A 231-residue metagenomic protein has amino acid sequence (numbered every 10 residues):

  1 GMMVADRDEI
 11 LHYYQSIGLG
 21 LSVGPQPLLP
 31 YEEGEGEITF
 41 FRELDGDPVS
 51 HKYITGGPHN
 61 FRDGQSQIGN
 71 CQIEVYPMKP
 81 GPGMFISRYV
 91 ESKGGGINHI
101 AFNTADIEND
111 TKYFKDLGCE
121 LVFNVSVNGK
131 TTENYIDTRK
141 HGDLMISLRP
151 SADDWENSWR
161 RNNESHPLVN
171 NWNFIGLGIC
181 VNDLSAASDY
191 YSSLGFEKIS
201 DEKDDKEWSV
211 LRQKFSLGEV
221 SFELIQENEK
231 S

Functional and structural regions predicted by a protein language model:
G1-M3, S92-A101, G142-M145, G178 (+1 more regions): Short coil/turn motifs at helix boundaries and re-entrant loops, enriched in small/polar and proline residues
M2-G69, E108-K140, V169-W172, G178-S221: Core segments of cupin and vicinal oxygen chelate
I68-K79: Ordered, amphipathic secondary-structure segments that act as subunit-interaction surfaces in large macromolecular
I73, G83, K140-I146, E219-E223: Short, charged/polar, Gly/Pro-enriched secondary-structure boundary elements
M78-P82, E227-N228: Short, conserved turn/kink motifs that form compact alpha/beta structural patches or helix kinks used as
G95-K115: A gly/proline- and charged-residue-enriched helix-loop-helix capping module
D137-I175: Surface-exposed beta-loop interaction hotspot
S221, I225-S231: Short, intrinsically disordered, charge-balanced linker/junction segments flanking boundaries in proteins
